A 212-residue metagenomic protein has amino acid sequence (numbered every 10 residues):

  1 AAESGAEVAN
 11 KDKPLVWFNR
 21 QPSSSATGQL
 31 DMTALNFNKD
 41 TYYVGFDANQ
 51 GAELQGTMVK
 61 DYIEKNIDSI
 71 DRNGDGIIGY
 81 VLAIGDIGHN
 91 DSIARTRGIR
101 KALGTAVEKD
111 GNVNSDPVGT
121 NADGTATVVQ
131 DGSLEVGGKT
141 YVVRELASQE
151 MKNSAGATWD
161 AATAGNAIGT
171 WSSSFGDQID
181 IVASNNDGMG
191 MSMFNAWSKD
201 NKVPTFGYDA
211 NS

Functional and structural regions predicted by a protein language model:
A1-S212: A residue-level marker of the well-folded mature domains of exported/periplasmic proteins
